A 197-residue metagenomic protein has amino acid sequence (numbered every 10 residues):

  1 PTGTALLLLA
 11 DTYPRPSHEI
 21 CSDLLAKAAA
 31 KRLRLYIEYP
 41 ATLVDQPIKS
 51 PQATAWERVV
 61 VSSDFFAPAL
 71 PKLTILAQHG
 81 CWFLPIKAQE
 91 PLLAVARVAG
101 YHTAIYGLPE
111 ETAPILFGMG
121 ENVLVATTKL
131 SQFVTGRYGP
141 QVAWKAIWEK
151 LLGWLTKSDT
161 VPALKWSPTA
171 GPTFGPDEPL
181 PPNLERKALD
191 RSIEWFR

Functional and structural regions predicted by a protein language model:
P1-P47, P179-P182, R197: Helical hinge/lid and interdomain linker segments adjacent to catalytic or ligand-binding clefts that mediate domain
A5, S17, S22, S50 (+5 more regions): Generic serine detector
L8, Y36, T103-R197: Extracellular ligand-binding/catalytic regions of CAZymes and related secreted enzymes and adhesion modules
L9, L25, K49-A55, Q141-W144: Generic alpha-helical propensity signal that fires on short helical segments and nearby coil/disordered stretches
D11, A96-V98, A126-T128: Pocket-edge structural micro-motifs
P14-A26, A67-I75, G118, D190-F196: Short, surface-exposed, charge-dense and proline/glycine-enriched linear segments
R15-C21, Q52, T135-Q141: Short, flexible/disordered intra-domain loops and linkers
L33-E111, F117: An acidic, glycine-rich "communication" segment
